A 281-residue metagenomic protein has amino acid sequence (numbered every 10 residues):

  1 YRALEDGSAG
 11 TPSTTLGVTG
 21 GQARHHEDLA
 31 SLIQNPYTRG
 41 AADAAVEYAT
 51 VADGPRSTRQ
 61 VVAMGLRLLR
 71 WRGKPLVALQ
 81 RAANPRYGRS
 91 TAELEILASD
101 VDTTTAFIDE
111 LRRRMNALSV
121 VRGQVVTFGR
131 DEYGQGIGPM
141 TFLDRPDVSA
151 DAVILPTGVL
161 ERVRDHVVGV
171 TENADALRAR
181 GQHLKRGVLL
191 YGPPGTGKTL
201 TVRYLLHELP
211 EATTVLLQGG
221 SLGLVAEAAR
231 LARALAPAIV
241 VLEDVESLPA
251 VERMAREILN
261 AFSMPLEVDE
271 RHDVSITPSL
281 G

Functional and structural regions predicted by a protein language model:
Y1-E172, K185: AAA+ P-loop ATPase mechanoenzymes
A150-G281: Walker A/P-loop NTP-binding motif of AAA+ ATPase domains
